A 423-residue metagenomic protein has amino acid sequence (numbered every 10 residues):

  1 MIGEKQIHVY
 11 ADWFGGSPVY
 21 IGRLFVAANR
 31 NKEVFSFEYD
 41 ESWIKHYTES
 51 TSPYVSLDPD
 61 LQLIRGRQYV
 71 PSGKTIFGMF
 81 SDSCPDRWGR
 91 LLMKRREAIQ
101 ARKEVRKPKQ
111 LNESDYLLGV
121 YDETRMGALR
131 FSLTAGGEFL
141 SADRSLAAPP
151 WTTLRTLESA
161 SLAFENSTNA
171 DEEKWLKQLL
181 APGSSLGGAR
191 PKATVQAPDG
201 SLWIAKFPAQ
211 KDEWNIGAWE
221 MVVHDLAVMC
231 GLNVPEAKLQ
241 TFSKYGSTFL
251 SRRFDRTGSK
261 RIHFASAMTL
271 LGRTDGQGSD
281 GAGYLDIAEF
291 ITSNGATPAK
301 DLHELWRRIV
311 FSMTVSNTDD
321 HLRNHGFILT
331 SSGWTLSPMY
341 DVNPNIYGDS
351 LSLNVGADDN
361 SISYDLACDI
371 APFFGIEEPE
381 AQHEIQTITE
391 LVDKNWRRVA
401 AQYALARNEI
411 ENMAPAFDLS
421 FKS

Functional and structural regions predicted by a protein language model:
M1-L322, G326-S423: Phosphate/dinucleotide-binding and metal-coordinating scaffold of catalytic cores in nucleotide-dependent enzymes
